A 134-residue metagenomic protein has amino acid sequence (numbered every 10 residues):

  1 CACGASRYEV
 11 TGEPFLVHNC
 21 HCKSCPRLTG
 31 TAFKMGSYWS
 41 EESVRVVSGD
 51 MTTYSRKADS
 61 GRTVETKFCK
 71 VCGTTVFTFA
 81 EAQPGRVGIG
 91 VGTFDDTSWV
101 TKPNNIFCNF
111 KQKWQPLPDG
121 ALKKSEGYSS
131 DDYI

Functional and structural regions predicted by a protein language model:
A2-I134: A short Gly-Trp-Pro
